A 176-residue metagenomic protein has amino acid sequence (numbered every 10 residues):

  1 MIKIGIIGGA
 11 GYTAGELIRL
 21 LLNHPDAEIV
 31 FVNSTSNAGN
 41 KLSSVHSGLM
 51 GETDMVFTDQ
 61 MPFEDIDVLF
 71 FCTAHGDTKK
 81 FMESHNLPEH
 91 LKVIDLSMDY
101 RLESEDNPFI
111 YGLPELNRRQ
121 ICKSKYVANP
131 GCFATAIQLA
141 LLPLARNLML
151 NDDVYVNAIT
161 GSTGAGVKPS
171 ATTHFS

Functional and structural regions predicted by a protein language model:
M1-S176: N-terminal Rossmann-like NAD(P) cofactor-binding subdomain of oxidoreductases, focused on the glycine-rich
